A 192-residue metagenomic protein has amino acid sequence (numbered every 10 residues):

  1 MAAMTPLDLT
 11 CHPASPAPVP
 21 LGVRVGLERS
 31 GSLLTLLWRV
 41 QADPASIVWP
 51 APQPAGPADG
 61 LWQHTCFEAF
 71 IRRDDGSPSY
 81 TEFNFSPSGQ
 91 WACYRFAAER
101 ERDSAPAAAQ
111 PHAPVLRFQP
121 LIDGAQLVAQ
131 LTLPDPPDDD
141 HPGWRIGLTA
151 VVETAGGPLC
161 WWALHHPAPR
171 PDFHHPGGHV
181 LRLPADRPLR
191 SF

Functional and structural regions predicted by a protein language model:
M1-Q53, G60, H165-F192: Order/disorder boundary and secretion-linked terminal/linker segments
A3, A58-P78, D140-F192: Acidic/polar low-complexity flexible segments
H12, V23-L27, P111-I122: Beta-strand-rich interaction surfaces with strong enrichment in secreted/lumenal proteins
G22, L33, H64-E68, Y80 (+2 more regions): Extracellular structured ligand-interaction cores
L27-R29, V40-P44, R73, L133-D135 (+1 more regions): Beta-strand elements of well-folded, non-transmembrane domains
G56-R117: Extracellular/luminal beta-rich ligand-recognition and adhesion surfaces characterized by aromatic-Gly/Pro-enriched
D123-P137: Localized edge beta-strand/strand-to-loop motifs within extracellular or lumenal beta-rich domains
